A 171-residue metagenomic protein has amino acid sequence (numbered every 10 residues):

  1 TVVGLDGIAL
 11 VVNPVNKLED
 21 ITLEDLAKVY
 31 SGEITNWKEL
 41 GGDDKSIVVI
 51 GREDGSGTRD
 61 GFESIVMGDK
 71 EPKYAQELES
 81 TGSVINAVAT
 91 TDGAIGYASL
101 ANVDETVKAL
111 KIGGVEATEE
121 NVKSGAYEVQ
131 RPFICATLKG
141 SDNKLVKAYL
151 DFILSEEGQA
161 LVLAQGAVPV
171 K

Functional and structural regions predicted by a protein language model:
T1-K171: Exported/periplasmic ABC-transporter solute-binding proteins
